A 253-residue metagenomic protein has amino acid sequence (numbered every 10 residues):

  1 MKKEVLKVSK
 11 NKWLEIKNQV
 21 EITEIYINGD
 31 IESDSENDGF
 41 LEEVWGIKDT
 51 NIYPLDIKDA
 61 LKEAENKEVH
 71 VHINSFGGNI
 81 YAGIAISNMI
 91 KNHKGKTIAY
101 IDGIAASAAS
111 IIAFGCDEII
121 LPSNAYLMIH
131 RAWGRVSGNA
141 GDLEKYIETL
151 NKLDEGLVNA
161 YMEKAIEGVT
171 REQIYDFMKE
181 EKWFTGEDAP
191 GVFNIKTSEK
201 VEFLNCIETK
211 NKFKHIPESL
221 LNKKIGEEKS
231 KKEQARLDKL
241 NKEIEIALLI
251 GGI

Functional and structural regions predicted by a protein language model:
M1-A108, C116, I120-I253: N-terminal organellar transit peptides
